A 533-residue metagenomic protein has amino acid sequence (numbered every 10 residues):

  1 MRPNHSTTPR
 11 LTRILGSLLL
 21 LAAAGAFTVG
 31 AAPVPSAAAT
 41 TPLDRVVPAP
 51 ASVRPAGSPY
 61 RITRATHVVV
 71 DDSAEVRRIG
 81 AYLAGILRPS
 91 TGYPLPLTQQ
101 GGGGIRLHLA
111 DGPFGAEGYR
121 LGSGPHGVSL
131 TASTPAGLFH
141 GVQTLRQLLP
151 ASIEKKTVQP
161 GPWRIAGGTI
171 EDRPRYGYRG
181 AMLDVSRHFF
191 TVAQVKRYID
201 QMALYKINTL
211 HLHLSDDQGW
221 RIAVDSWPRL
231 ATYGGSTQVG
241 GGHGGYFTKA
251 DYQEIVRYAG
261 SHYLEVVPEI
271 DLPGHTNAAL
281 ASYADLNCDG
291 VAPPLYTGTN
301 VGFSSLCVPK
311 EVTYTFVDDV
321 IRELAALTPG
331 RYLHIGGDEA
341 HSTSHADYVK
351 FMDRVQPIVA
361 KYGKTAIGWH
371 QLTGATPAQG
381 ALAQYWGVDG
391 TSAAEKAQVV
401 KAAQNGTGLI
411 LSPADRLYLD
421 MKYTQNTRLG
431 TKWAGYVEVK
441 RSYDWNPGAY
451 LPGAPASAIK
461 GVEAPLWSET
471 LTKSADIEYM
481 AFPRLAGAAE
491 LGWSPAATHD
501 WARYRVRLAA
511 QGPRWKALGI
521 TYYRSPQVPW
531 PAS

Functional and structural regions predicted by a protein language model:
M1-A39: Secretory targeting and sorting signals
A39-Y176, D476, G492-L518: Contiguous, structured surface segment used for ligand recognition
V68, T134, A181, M202 (+5 more regions): Conserved, mostly hydrophobic/aromatic
F114-G302, V312-Y314, R322-A325, P329-Y332: Feature activates predominantly on carbohydrate-active enzymes
R179-L183, L210-L212, V266-I270, L333-I335 (+4 more regions): Hydrophobic faces of well-ordered beta-strands that scaffold small-molecule active sites in alpha/beta enzyme cores
S186, S215-G219, E269-H275, D338-A340 (+4 more regions): Active-site beta-loop-alpha junctions enriched in small/polar residues
Y283-L382, W386-V388, S392-G408: Active-site neighborhood of glycoside hydrolase catalytic domains
A381, W386-S533: Flexible, acidic glycine-rich loops studded with aromatic residues
